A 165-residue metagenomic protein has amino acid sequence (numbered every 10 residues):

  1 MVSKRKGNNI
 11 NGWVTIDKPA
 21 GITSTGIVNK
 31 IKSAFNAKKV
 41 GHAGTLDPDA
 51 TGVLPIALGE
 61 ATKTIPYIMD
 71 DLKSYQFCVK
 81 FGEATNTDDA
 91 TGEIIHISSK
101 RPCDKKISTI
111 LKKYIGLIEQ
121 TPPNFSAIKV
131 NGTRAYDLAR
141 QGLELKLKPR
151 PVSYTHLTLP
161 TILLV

Functional and structural regions predicted by a protein language model:
M1-L159: Catalytic/RNA-binding core of pseudouridine synthases
T161-V165: N-terminal low-complexity segments that are often proline-rich with Ser/Thr-Pro
